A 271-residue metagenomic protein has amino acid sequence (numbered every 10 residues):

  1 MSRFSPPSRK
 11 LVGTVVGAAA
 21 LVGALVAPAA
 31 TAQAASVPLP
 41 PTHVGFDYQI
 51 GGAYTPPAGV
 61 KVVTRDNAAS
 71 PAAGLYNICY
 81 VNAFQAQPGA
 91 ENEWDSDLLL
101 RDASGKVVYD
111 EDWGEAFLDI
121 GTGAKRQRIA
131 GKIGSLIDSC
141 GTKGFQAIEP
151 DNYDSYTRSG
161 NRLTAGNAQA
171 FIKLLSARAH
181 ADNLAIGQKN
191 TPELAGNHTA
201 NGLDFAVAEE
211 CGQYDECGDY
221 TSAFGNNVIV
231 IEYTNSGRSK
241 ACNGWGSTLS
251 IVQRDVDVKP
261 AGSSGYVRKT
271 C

Functional and structural regions predicted by a protein language model:
M1-A34: Secretory targeting and sorting signals
A32-C271: Glycan-processing catalytic domains of CAZymes
